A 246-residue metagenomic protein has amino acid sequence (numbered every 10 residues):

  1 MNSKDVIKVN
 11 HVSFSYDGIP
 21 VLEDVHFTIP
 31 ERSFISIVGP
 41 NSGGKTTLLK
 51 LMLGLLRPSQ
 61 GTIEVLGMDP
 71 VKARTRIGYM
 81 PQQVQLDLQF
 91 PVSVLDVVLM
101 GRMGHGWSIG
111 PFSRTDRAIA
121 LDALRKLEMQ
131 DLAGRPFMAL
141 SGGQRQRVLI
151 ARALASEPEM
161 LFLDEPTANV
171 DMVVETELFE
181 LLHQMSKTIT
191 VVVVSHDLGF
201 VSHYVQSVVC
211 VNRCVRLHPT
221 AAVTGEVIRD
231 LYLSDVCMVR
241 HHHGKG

Functional and structural regions predicted by a protein language model:
L53: Helix-to-loop junction immediately C-terminal to a conserved catalytic motif
G61-A73: Conserved ABC transporter NBD signature motif
L99, R114-L132: Conserved ABC ATPase "signature" region
P136-L140, Q144: Conserved ABC ATPase signature
L161-E165: Catalytic Walker B motif of ABC-type/P-loop ATPase nucleotide-binding domains
E175-K187: Helical segment within the ABC ATPase nucleotide-binding domain
H203, V211-C237: Conserved beta-strand-loop-alpha-helix hinge in the C-terminal portion of ABC ATPase nucleotide-binding domains
